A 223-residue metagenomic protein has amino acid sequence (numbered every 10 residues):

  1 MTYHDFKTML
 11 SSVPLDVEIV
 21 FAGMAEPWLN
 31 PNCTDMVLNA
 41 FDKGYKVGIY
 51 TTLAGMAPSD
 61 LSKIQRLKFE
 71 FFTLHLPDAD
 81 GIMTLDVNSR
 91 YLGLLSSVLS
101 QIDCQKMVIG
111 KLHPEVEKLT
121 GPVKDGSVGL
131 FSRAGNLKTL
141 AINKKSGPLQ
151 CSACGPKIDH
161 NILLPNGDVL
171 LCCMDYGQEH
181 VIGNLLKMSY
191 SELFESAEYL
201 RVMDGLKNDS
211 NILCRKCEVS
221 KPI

Functional and structural regions predicted by a protein language model:
M1-A134, A141: Conserved glycine-rich "GG(E/T)P / GGGxP" loop and the immediately following alpha-helix in the radical SAM core
A134-I223: Accessory C-terminal segments flanking Radical SAM cores
